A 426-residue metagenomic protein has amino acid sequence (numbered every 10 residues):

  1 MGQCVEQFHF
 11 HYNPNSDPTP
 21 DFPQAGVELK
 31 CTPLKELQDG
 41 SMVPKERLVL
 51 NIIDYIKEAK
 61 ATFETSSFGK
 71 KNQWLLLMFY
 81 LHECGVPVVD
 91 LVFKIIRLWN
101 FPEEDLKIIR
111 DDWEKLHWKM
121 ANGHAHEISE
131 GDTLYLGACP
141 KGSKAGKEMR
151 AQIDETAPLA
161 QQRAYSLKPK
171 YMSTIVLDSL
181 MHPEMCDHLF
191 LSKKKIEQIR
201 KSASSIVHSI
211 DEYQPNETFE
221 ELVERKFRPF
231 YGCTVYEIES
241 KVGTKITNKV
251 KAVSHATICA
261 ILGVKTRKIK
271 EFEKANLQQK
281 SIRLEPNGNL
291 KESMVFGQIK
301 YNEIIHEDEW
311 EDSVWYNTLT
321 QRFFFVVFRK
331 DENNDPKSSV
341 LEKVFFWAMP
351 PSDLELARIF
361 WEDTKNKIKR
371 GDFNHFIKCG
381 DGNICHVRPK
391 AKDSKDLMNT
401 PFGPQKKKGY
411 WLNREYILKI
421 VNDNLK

Functional and structural regions predicted by a protein language model:
M1-K426: Nucleic-acid endonuclease domains
